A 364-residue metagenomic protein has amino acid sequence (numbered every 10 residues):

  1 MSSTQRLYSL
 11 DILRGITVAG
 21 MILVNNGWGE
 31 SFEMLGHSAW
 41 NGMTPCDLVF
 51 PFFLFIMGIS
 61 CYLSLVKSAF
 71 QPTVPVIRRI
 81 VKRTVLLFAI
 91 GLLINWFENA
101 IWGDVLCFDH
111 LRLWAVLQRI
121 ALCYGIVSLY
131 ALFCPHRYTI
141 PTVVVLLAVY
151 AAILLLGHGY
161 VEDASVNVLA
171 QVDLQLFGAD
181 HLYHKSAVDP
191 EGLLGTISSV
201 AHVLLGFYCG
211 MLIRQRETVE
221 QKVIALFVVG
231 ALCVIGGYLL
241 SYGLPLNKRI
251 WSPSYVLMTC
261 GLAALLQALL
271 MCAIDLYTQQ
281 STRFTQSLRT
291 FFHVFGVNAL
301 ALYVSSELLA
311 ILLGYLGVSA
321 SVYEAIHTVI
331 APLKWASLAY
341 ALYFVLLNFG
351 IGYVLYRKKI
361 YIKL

Functional and structural regions predicted by a protein language model:
M1-L364: Alpha-helical transmembrane segments and their immediate juxtamembrane cytosolic regions
